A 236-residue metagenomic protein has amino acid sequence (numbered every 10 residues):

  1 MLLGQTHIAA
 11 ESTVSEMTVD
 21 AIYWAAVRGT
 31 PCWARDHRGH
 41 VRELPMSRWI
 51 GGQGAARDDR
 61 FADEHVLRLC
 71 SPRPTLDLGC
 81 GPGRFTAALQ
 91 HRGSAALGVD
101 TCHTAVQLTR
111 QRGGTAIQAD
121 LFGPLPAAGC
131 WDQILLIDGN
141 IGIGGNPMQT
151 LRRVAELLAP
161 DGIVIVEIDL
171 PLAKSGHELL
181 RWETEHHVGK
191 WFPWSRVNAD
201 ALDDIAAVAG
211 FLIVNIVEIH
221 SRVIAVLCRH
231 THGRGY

Functional and structural regions predicted by a protein language model:
L2-L69: S-adenosyl-L-methionine
R73-G81: Conserved class I S-adenosyl-L-methionine
C102: Conserved SAM/SAH-binding beta-strand->alpha-helix loop
G113-G123: Conserved SAM-binding strand-loop segment of SAM-dependent methyltransferases
D132-P147: A short SAM/SAH-binding and catalytic strip from SAM-dependent methyltransferases
M148-P160: A short glycine-rich, Lys/Arg-flanked "PGG" loop and its adjoining helix->strand segment in the class I
D161-D169: Conserved beta-strand signature within the Rossmann-like core of class I S-adenosyl-L-methionine
F192-G210: Short alpha-helix
